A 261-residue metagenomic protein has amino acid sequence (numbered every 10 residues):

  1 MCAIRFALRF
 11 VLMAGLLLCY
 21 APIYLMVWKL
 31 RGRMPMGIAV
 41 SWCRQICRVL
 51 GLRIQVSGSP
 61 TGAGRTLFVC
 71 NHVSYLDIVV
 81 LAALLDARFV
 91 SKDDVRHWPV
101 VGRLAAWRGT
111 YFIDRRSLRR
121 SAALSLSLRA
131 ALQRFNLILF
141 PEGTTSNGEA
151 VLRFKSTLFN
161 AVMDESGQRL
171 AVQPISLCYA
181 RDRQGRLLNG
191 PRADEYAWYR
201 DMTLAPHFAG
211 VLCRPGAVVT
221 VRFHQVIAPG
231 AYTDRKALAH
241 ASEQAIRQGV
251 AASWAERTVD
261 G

Functional and structural regions predicted by a protein language model:
M1-Q55, S253: N-terminal membrane-anchoring alpha-helices
L17-K29, R33-M36, C47-V49, G62-L118 (+1 more regions): Catalytic core of membrane glycerolipid acyltransferases/transacylases, capturing the structured, soluble-facing
R65-L67, R134-F140, A171: Residue-level preference for the first positions of well-ordered beta-strands
V101-G102, G148-T233: A cross-family acyltransferase "interaction/gating" segment
Y111-N136: A membrane-cytosol interface segment of integral membrane proteins
L128, L132-L137, P141-F154: Soluble extracytoplasmic domains of inner/organellar membrane proteins
R214-G261: A cross-taxonomic marker for long C-terminal extensions/tails that follow the last structured domain
